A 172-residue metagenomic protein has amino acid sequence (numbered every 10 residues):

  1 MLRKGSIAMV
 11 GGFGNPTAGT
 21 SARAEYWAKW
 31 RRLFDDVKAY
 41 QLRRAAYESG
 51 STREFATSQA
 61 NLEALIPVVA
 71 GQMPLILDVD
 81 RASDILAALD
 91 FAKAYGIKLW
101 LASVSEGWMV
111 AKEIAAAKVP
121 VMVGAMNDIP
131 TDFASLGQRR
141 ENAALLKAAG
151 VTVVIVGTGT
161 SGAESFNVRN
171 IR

Functional and structural regions predicted by a protein language model:
M1-L99: Polyanionic/metal-chelating signatures
A46, W100-V104, I155-T158: Surface-exposed patches in mature extracellular/periplasmic domains of secreted proteins
P74, K112-R172: His/Asp/Glu-enriched, well-ordered alpha-helical/loop segment that forms or immediately abuts the divalent-metal
P74-D80, K98-G107, M126, P130-T131: Catalytic beta/alpha-barrel core
A82-L86, E106-A111, S161-A163: Active-site environment of divalent metal-dependent phosphoester hydrolases
L89-A92, S105-W108, A143: Histidine-anchored nucleotide/phosphate-binding helix
